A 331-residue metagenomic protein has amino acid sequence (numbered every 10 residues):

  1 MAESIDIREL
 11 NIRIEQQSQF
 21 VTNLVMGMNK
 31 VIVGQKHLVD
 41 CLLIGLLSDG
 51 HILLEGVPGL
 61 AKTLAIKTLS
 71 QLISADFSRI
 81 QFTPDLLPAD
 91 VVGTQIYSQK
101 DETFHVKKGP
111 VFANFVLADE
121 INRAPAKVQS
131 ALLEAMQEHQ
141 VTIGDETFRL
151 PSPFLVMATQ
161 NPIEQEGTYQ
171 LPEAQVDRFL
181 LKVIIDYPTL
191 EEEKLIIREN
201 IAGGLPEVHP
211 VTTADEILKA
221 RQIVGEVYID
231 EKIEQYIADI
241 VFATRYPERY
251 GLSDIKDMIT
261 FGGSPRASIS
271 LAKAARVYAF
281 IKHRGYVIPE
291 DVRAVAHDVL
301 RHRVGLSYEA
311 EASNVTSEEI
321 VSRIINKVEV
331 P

Functional and structural regions predicted by a protein language model:
M1-R8, I14-E15, P247-P331: C-terminal engagement/docking regions of AAA+ P-loop ATPases
L10-S18, V31, T168, K182-D254 (+4 more regions): Conserved C-terminal "switch" segment of AAA+ ATPases
R13-L60, F242: Pre-Walker A (pre-P-loop) alpha-helix and adjacent loop at the N terminus of AAA/AAA+ ATPase modules, a conserved
C41-I44, Y97-L117: Conserved alpha-helical scaffold flanking the Walker A/P-loop in AAA+ ATPase domains
L46-T83: Walker A/P-loop
G56, D119-E120, A131: Walker B catalytic acidic pair
V57, V91, T159: P-loop (Walker A) phosphate-binding loop of NTP-binding proteins
S98-E102, E120, A124-V128, M136-V227 (+1 more regions): Canonical AAA+ ATPase core
